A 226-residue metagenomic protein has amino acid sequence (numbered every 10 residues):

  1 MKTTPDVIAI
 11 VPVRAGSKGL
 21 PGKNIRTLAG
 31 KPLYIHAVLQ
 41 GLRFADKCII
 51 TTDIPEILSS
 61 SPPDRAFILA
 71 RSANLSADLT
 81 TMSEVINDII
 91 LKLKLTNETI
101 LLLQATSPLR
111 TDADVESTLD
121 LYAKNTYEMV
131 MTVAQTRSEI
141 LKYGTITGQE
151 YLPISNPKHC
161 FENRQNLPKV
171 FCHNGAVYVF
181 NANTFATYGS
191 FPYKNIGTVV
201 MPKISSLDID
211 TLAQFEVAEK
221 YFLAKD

Functional and structural regions predicted by a protein language model:
M1-P21: N-terminal nucleotide-binding beta1-loop-alpha1 segment
R26-T27, I50, L102, L207: Conserved SAM-binding loop
L33-I50, E56-I57: A short, N-terminal amphipathic alpha-helix
F44, P63-R65, T147: Short, structured coil segments at secondary-structure junctions
A45, L95-N97, T126-Y127: Short, high-confidence coil segments that cap the C-terminus of an alpha-helix and link into the following beta-strand
I49, P55-L101, L109-D120: Short phosphate-binding loop-to-helix
E84, P108-N195, V200-M201: Conserved core of the sugar-phosphate nucleotidyltransferase
T187-L207, L212-D226: Catalytic donor-sugar/metal-binding loop of nucleotide-sugar-dependent glycosyltransferases
